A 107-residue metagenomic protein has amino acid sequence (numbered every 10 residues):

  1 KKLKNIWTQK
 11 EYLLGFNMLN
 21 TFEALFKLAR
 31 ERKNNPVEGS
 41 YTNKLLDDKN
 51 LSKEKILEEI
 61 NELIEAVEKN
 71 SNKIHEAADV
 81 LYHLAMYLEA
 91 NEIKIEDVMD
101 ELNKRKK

Functional and structural regions predicted by a protein language model:
K1-A77, L81-K107: Flexible "arm" and connector segments at domain edges
